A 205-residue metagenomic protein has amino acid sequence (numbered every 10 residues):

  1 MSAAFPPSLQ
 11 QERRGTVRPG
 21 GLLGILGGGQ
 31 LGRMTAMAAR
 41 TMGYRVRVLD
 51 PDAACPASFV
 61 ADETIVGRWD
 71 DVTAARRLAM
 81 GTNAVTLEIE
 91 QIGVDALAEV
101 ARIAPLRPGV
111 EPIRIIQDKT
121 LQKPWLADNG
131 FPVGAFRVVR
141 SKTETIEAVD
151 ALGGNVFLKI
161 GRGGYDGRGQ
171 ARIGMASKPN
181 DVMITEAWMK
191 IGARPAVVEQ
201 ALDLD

Functional and structural regions predicted by a protein language model:
M1-L121, T143: ATP-binding N-terminal substructure of ATP-dependent carboxylate-amine bond-forming enzymes
A53, R162-G164, L202-D205: Glycine-rich beta-alpha junction loops
T64-W69, R137-S141, R172-S177: Short acidic-hydrophobic, aromatic-tinged amphipathic segments that line or gate anion-handling sites
R77-L78, W125, A148, M183-K190: CheY-like receiver
P105, W125-F131, K159-G169: Acidic/polar active-site rim loop that often engages polyanionic ligands
R114-N155, I173: Glycine-/Pro-rich loop/turn segments that contact NAD(P) or position catalytic residues in Rossmann-like domains
P132-G134, N155-L158, G169-D205: Conserved ATP-binding module of the ATP-grasp superfamily
